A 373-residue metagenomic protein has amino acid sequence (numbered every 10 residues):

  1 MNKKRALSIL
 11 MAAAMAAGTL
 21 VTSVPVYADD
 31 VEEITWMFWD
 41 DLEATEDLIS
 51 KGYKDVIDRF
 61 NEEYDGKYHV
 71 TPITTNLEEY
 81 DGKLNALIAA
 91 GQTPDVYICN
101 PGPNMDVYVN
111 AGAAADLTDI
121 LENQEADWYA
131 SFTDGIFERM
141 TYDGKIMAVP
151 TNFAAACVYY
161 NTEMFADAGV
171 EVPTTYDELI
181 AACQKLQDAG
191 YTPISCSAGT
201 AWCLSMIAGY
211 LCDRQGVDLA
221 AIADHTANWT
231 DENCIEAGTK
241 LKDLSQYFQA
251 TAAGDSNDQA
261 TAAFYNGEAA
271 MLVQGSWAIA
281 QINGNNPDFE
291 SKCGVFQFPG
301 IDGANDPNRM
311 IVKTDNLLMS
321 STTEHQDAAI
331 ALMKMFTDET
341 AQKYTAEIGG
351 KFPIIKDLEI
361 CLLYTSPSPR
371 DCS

Functional and structural regions predicted by a protein language model:
M11, M15-L20: Hydrophobic core
V21-A111, N123-W128, V172, A253 (+3 more regions): Conserved N-terminal structural module of periplasmic/extracytoplasmic solute-binding proteins
E32, E62-G66, A168, T239 (+2 more regions): Extracytoplasmic/periplasmic substrate-recognition and gating elements
N100-C157, E171, I180, M206-G209 (+2 more regions): Hinge/lid segment of periplasmic solute-binding proteins
D116-F132, Q215-E236, G284-D288, G300-N308: Short, solvent-exposed loop/beta-turn-alpha elements that line the ligand-binding surface or hinge of extracytoplasmic
Y142-T151, A156, I180-T226, A269: Extracytoplasmic/periplasmic solute-binding protein
C183-L186, D224-A253, F298: Glycine-centered hinge/linker elements that transmit conformational signals in sensory and ligand-binding systems
Y364-C372: Single conserved hydrophobic/aromatic residue that forms the stacking wall/gate of nucleotide- or nucleobase-binding
